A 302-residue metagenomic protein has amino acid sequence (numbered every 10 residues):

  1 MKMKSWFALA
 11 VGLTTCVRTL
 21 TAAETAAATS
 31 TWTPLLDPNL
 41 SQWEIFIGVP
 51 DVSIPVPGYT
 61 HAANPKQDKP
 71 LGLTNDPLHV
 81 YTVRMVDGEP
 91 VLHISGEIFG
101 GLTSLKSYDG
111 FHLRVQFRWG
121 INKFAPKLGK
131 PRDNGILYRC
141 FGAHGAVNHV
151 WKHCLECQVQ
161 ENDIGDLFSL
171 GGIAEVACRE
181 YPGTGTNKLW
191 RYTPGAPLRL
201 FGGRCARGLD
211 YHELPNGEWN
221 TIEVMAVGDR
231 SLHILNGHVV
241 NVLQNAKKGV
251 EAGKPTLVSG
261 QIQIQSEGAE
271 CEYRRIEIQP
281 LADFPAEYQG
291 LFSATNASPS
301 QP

Functional and structural regions predicted by a protein language model:
M1-A8: Bacterial N-terminal signal peptides that target proteins for export
A8-R18: Bacterial N-terminal signal peptides
A23-P302: Carbohydrate-interacting regions of secretory-pathway proteins
